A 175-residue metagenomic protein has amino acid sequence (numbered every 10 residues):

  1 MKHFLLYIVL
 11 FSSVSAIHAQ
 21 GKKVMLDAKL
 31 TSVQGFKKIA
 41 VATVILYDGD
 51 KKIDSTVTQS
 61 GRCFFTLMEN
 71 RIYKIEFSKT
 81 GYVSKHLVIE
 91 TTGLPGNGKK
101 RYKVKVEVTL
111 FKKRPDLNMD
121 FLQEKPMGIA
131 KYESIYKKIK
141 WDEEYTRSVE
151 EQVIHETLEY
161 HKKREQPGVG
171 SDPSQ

Functional and structural regions predicted by a protein language model:
F4-S13: Sec-dependent N-terminal signal peptides
S15-A19: Sec/Tat signal peptide C-region and signal peptidase I cleavage site
G21-A40: Structural motif
A42-S55, L110-K112: Short amphipathic beta-strand segments in non-cytosolic proteins
Q59-L67: Short, surface-exposed beta-strand/beta-hairpin micro-motifs centered on an aromatic residue
I72-K74: Short, conserved beta-strand segments of beta-strand-rich sandwich/propeller modules, principally
S78-T92: A short, solvent-exposed loop/turn motif at the edges and junctions of modular extracellular/periplasmic domains
G93-Q175: Surface-exposed, low-complexity/disordered segments and acidic/polar micro-motifs at processing/linker regions
